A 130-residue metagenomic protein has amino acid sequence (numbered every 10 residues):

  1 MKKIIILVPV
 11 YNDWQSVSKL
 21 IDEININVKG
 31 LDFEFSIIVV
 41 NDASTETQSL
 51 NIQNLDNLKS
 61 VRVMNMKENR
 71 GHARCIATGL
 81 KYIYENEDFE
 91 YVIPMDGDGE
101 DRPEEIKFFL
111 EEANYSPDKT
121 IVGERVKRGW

Functional and structural regions predicted by a protein language model:
K2-P9, V17, I24, F35-V40: Hydrophobic targeting segments
I4, F35, V61-R62, D118: Short, conserved active-site loop motifs that form the nucleotide-linked donor/cofactor pocket
D13-V28, T47: Short, well-formed alpha-helical segments that are part of the catalytic scaffolds of diverse glycosyltransferases
V28-F33, L55-S60, D88: Short helix-capping segments at alpha-helix termini
F33-A43, M64-M66: Short beta-strand/loop segment that forms part of the nucleotide-sugar
N41-L50, G99: A conserved acidic beta->alpha catalytic loop
M66-E68, H72-Y82, Y91, E100-W130: Acceptor/aglycone-binding surface of glycosyltransferases and processive sugar-polymer synthases
